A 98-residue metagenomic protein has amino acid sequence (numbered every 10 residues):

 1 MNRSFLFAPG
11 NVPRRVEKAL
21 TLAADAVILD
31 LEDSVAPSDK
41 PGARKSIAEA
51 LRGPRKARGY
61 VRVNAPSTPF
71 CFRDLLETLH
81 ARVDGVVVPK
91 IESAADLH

Functional and structural regions predicted by a protein language model:
M1-H98: Expand to "…catalyze enediolate/carbanion chemistry for C-C bond making/breaking, isomerization, decarboxylation
